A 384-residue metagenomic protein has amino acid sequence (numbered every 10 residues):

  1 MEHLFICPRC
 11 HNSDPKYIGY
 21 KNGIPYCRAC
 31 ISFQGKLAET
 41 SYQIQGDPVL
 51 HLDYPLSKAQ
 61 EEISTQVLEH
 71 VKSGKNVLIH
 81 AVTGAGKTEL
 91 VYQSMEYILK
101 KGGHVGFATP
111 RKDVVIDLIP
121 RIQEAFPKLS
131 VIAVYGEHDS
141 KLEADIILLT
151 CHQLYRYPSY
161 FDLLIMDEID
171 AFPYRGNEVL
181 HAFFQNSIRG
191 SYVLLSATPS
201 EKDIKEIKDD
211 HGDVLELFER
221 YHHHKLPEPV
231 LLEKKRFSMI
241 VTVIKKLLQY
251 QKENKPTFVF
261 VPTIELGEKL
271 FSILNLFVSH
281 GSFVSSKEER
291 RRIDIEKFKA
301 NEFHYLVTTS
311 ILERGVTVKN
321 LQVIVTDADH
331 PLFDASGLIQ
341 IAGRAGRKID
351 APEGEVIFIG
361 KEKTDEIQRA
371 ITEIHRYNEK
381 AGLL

Functional and structural regions predicted by a protein language model:
M1-Q45: Interdomain "pre-motor" coupling segment immediately N-terminal to P-loop NTPase/helicase cores
L52-S73: N-terminal pre-P-loop "Q-motif" helix
V77, H211-S272, V278-G281: Conserved interdomain linker/interface between the two RecA-like ATPase lobes of SF2 helicase motors
H80-T88, I98, G103-L118, L247-L274: Conserved strand-helix element at the start of the C-terminal RecA-like helicase core
L129-E143, F283-T309: Conserved helicase ATPase core of P-loop NTP-dependent helicases/translocases
S159-L163, E168-L231, T242-K245: Post-DEXD/H (motif II) to motif III coupling segment of the RecA-like Helicase ATP-binding lobe
E168-A171, K299-H304, T308-P352, G360-D365: Conserved RecA-like helicase motor core of SF1/SF2 enzymes
R189-K202, R344-I371: Conserved segment of the helicase C-terminal RecA-like domain
